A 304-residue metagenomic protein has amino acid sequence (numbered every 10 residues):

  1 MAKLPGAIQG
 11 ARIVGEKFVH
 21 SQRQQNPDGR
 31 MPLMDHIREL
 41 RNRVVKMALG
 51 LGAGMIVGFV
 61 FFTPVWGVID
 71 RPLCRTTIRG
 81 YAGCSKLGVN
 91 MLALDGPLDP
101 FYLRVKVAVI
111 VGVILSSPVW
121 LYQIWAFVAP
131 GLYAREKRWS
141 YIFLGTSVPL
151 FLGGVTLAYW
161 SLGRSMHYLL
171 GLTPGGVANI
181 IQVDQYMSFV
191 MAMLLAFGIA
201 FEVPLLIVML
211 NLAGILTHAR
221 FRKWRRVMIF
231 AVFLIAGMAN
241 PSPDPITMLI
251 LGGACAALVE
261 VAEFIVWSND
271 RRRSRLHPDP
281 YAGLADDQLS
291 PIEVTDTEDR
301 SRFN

Functional and structural regions predicted by a protein language model:
M1-N304: Membrane topogenic/interface segments and analogous intrinsically disordered interaction regions
